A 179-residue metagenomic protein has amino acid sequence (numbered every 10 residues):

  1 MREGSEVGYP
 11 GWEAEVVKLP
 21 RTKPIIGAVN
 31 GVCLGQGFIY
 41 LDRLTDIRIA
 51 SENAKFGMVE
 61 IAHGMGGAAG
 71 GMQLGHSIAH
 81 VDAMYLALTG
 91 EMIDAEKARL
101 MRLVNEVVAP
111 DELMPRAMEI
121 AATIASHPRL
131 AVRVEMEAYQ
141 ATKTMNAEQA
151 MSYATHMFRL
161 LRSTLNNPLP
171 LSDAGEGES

Functional and structural regions predicted by a protein language model:
M1, G90-A95, P115, E119-A122 (+1 more regions): C-terminal alpha-helix plus adjacent terminal tail
M1-N30, G71: An acidic, glycine-rich surface segment that forms the CoA-thioester-binding/catalytic face of crotonase-fold enzymes
A28-L34, A87-G90: Glycine-rich beta-to-alpha transition loops that act as phosphate-gripper elements at the mouths of alpha/beta enzyme
Q36-R48, E52-N53, D94-K97, M101-L103: Active-site-proximal glycine-rich helix-loop-beta segment
T45-A68, V104-R116: Gly/Pro- and small hydrophobic-enriched strand-loop and loop-to-helix capping segments that sit at the rims
D46-I47, Y85, T89-E91, K97 (+2 more regions): Well-ordered beta-strand positions
G71-V81: Hydrophobic, secondary-structure "cap" segments at the distal end of domains
